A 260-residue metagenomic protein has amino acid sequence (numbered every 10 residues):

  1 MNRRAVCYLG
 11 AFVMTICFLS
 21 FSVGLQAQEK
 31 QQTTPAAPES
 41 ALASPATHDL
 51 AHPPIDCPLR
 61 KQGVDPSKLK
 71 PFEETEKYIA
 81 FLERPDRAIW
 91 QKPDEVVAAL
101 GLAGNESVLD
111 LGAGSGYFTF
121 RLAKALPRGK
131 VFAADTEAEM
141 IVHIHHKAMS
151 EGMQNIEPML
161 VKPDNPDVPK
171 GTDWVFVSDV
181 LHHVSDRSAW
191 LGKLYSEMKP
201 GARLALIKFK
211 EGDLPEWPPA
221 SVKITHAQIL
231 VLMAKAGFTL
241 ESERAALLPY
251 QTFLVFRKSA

Functional and structural regions predicted by a protein language model:
G10-F21: Bacterial N-terminal signal peptides
L42-A103, S107-L109: Class I SAM-dependent transferase core
L109, A113-N165: Class I SAM-dependent methyltransferase SAM/SAH-binding core
P166-V175: A short acidic, Gly/Pro-enriched loop at the edge of an enzyme's catalytic core that lines a small-molecule cofactor
S188-R203: A short glycine-rich, Lys/Arg-flanked "PGG" loop and its adjoining helix->strand segment in the class I
R203-Q228: Conserved class I S-adenosyl-L-methionine
V222-A236, E243: Short alpha-helix
A246-A260: Core SAM-dependent methyltransferase catalytic element
